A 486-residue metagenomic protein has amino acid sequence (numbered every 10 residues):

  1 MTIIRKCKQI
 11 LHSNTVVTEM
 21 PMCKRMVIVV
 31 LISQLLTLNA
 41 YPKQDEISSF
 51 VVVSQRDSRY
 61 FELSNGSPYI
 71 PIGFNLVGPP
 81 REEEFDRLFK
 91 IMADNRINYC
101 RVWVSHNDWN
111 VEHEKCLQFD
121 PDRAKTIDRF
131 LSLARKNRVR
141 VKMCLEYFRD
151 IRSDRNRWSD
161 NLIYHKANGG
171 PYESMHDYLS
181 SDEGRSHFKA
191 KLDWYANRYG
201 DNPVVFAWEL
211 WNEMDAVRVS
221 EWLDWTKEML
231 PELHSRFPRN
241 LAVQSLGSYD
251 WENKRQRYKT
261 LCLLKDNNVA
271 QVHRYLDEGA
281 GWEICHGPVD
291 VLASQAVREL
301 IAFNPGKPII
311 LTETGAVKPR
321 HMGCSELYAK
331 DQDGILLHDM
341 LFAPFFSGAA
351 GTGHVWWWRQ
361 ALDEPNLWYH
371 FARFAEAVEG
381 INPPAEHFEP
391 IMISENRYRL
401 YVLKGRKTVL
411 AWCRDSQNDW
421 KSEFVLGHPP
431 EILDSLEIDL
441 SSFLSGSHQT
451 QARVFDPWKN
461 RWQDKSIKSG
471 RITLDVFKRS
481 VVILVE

Functional and structural regions predicted by a protein language model:
Q9-H12, Q34: Low-complexity, intrinsically disordered or signal/transmembrane-proximal segments
V16-E19, V27: Acidic, Ala/Val/Gly-enriched low-complexity intrinsically disordered segments
M26-T37: Bacterial N-terminal signal peptides
A40-P42: Boundary at the C-terminal end of the N-terminal hydrophobic targeting segment
E46-G281, H286, V291-L292: Active-site mouth of glycoside hydrolases
S67, P305-I310, A316-P319, D333-D464 (+1 more regions): Aromatic- and carboxylate-lined catalytic core of secreted/periplasmic carbohydrate-active enzymes
P238-N240, L264-K265, V269, H273-Y275 (+1 more regions): Catalytic-core region of carbohydrate-active enzymes that cleave or remodel glycosidic bonds
